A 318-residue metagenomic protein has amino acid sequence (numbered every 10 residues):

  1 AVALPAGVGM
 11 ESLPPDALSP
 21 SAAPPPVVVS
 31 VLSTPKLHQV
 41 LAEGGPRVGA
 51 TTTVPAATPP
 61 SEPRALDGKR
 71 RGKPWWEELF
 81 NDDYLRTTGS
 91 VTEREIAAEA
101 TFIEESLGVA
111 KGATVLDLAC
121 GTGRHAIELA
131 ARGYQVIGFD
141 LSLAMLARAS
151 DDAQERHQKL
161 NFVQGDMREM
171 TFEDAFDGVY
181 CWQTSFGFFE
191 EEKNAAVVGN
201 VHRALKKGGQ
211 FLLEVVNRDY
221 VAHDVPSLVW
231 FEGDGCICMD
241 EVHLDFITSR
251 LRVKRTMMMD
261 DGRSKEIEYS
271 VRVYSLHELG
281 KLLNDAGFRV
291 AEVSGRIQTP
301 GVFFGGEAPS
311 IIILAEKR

Functional and structural regions predicted by a protein language model:
A1-L66: Low-complexity, Pro/Ser/Thr/Gly/Ala-rich intrinsically disordered linkers and tails that serve as
P55, P60-A110: Conserved class I S-adenosyl-L-methionine
G112-A119: Conserved class I S-adenosyl-L-methionine
A126-E169: Class I SAM-dependent methyltransferase SAM/SAH-binding core
T171-G178: A short acidic, Gly/Pro-enriched loop at the edge of an enzyme's catalytic core that lines a small-molecule cofactor
A195-K207: A short glycine-rich, Lys/Arg-flanked "PGG" loop and its adjoining helix->strand segment in the class I
L212-K281: SAM-dependent methyltransferase
L276-R318: C-terminal lobe and adjacent flexible extensions of AdoMet/dcAdoMet transferase-like proteins
